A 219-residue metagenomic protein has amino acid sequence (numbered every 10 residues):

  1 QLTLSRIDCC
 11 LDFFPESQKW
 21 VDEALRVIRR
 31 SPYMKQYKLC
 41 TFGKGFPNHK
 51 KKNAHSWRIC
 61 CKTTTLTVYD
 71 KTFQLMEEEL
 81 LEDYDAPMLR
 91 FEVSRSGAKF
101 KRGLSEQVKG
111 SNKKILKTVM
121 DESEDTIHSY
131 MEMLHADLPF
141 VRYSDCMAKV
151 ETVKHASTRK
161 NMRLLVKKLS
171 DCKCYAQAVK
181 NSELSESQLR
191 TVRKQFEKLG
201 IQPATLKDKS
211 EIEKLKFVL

Functional and structural regions predicted by a protein language model:
Q1-N181, L199-L219: Structured, helix-rich domain cores that form ligand/interaction pockets
L189: Helix-turn-helix DNA-binding segment
V192-Q195, L199: Residues in the recognition helix of alpha-helical DNA-binding motifs
